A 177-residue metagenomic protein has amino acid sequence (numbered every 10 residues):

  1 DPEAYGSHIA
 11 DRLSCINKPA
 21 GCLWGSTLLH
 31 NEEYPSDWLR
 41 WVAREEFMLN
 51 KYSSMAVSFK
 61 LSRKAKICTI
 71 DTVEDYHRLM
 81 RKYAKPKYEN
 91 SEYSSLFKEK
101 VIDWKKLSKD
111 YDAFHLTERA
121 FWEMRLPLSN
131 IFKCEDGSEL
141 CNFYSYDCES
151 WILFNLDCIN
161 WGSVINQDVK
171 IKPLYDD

Functional and structural regions predicted by a protein language model:
D1-D11, R44-D177: Active-site and NAD+-binding cores of ADP-ribose-processing enzymes
D1-S26, E33, D37-M48: ADP-ribose/NAD+-binding catalytic cleft of ART/PARP-like enzymes
L29-H30, A120: Short, polar loop motifs at secondary-structure junctions
